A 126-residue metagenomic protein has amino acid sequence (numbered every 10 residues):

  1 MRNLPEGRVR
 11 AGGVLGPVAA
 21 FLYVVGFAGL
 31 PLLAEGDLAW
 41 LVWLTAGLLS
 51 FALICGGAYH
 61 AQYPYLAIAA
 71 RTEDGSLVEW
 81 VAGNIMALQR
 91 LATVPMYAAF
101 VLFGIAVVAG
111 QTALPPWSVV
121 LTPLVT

Functional and structural regions predicted by a protein language model:
M1-T126: Hydrophobic, aromatic-enriched alpha-helical segments typical of multi-pass transmembrane helices
